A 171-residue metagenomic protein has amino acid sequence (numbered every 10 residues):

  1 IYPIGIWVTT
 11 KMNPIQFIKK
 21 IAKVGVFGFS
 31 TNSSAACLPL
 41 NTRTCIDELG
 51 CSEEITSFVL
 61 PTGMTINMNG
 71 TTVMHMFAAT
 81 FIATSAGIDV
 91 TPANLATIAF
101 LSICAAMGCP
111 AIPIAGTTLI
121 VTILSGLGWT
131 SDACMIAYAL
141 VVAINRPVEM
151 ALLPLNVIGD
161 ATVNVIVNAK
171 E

Functional and structural regions predicted by a protein language model:
I1-I18: Signature of multi-pass transmembrane helix bundles
G5-W7, A36-P39, A115-G116: A cytosolic-side transmembrane-helix exit/cap motif
I6, F29, E48-C51, M150 (+1 more regions): Histidine kinase transmitter module recognition
W7-T9, E48, S85, G126: Alpha-helical structural context
M12-N13, S52, D89, T130: Short coil/loop linkers at secondary-structure junctions
K20-A22: Membrane-helix/interface signature in polytopic inner-membrane proteins
V24-A106, N164: Helix-loop-helix junctions within the multi-pass membrane cores of secondary transporters/permeases
M76-E171: Transmembrane alpha-helical segments and their short flanking loops that form helix-hairpins/helix-helix interfaces
